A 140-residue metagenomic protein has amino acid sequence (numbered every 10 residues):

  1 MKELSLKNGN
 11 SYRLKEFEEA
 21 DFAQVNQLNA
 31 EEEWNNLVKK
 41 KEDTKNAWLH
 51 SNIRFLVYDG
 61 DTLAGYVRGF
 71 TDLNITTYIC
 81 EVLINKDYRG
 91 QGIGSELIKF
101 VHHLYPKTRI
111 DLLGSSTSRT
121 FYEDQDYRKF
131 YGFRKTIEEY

Functional and structural regions predicted by a protein language model:
M1-K39, F133: Short amphipathic alpha-helix that is part of the acyltransferase structural core
A30-R54: Active-site rim helix/loop that mediates acceptor-substrate recognition in acyltransferases
K45, N52-V67: Conserved beta-hairpin
G69-I79, R89: A conserved beta-turn-beta hairpin within the catalytic core of GNAT-like acetyltransferases that forms part
I84, G90-H103: Conserved acetyl-CoA-binding loop-helix of GNAT-fold acetyltransferases
H103-T117: Conserved GNAT acetyl-CoA-binding A-motif
Y122: Conserved active-site tyrosine of GNAT-family acetyltransferases
Q125-G132: Conserved acetyl-CoA-binding loop of GNAT-fold acetyltransferases
